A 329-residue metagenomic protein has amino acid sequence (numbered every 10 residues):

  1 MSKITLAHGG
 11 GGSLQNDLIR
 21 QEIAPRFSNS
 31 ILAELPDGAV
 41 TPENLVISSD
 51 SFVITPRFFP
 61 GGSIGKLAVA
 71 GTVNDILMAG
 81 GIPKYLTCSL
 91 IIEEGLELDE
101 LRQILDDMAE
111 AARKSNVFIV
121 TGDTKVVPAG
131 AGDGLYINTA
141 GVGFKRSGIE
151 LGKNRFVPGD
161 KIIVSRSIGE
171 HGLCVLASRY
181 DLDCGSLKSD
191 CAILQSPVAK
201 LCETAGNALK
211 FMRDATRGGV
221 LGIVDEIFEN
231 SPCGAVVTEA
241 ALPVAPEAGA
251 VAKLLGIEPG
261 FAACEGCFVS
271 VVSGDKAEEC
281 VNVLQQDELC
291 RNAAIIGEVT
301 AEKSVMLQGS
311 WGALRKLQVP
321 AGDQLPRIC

Functional and structural regions predicted by a protein language model:
T5, S13-V164: Glycine-rich phosphate/pyrophosphate-binding loop regions near the starts of catalytic domains
G9, S51, L90-I91, D123-V126 (+5 more regions): Short, ordered loop/turn segments at secondary-structure junctions
G11, E93-G95, L187-C264: Active-site-proximal betaalpha loop/short-helix elements that scaffold phosphoryl/nucleotidyl transfer chemistry
L35-P36, A262-C267: Short Gly/Ser/Thr- and Asp/Glu-enriched loop/turn motifs at secondary-structure junctions
R146-A192: Phosphate/diphosphate-binding glycine-rich loops and adjacent basic-rich segments that engage nucleotide
V272-E278: Helix N-cap motif at beta-to-alpha junctions
E279-L289: Short amphipathic alpha-helices in soluble, non-transmembrane regions that often serve as interface/regulatory elements
D287-C329: Acidic, Ser/Thr/Pro-rich beta/coil linker or hinge segments at domain junctions
